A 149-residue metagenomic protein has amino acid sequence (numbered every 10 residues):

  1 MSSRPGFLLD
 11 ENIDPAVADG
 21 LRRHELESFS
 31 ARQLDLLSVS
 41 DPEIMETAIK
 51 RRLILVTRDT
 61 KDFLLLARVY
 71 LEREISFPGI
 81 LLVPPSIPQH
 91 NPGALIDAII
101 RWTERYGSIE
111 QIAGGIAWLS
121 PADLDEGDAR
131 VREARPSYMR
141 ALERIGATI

Functional and structural regions predicted by a protein language model:
M1-D35, G127-L142, G146-T148: Active-site-proximal, substrate-binding regions of enzyme catalytic domains and RNA-binding/basic surfaces
L9-D10, R58, P84: Small/polar loops that bind or transfer phosphate-bearing groups
D19, M45-E46: Alpha-helical segments flanking ligand/cofactor-binding loops in enzyme cores
D35-E43, H90: Residues at secondary-structure transition points
D41, I49-L66: Acidic, metal-binding active-site segment of PIN/NYN-like and related structure-specific nucleases
F63-A98: Mid-chain, well-packed structural core segment of small domains
R101-I149: Charged phosphate-binding loop/patch that engages nucleotide di/tri-phosphates or the phosphate backbone of nucleic
